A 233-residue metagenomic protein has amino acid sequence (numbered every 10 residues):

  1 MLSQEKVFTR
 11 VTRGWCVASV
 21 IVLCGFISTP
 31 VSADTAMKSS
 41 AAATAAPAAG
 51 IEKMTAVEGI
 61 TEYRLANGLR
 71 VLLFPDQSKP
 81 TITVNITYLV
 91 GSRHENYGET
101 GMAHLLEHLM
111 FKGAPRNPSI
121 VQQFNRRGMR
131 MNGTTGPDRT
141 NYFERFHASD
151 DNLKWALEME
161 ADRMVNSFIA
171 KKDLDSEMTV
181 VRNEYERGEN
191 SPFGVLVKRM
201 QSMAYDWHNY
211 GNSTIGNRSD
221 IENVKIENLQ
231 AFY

Functional and structural regions predicted by a protein language model:
M1-T12: N-terminal secretory signal peptides that target proteins for export/translocation
W15-S28: Bacterial N-terminal signal peptides
F26-A43: Signal peptide processing junction and immediate N-terminal pro/mature segment of secreted/exported proteins
A42-A43, L109, A114, A156 (+1 more regions): Scaffold signal of the M16-like zinc-metallopeptidase fold and its non-catalytic homologs
P47-Y88: Mature N-terminal segment immediately following signal peptide/propeptide cleavage in secreted/periplasmic
T83-H147, N190, G211-I215: M16/MPP (pitrilysin/insulinase) zinc-metallopeptidase core fold and M16-derived inactive scaffolds
G113-A114, R145-M178: M16/insulysin-pitrilysin zinc metalloprotease superfamily fold
Q122-N125, F168-E186: Acidic/histidine-enriched alpha-helical segments
